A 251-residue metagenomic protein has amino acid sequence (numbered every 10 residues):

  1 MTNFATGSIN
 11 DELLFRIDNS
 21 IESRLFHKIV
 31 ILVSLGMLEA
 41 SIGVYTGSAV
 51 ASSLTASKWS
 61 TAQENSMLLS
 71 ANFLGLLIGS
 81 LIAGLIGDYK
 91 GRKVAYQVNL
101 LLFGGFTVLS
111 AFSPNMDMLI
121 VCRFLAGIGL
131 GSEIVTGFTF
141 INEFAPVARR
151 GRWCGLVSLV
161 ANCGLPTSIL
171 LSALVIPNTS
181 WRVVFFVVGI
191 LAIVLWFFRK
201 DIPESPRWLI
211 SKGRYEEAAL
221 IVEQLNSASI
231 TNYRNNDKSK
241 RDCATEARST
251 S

Functional and structural regions predicted by a protein language model:
M1-S251: Transmembrane-helix signature of 12-pass secondary carriers
